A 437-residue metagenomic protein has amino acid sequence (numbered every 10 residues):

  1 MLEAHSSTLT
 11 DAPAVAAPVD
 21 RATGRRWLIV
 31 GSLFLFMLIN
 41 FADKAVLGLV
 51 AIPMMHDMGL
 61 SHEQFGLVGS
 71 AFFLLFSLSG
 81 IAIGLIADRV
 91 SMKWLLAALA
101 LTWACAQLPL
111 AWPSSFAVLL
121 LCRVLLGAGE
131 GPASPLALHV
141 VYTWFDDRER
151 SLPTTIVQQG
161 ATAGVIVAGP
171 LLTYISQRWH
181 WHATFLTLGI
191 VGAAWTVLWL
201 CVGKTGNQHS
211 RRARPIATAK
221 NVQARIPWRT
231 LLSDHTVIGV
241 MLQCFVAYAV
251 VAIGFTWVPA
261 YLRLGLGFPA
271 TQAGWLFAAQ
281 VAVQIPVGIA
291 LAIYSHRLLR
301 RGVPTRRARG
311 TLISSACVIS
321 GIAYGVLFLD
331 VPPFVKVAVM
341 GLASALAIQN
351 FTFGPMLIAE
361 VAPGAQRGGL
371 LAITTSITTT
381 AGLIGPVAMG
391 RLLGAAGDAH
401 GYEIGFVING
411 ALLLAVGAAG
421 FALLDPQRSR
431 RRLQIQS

Functional and structural regions predicted by a protein language model:
A14-T23, G206-V240: Juxtamembrane intracellular "pre-TM" segments in multi-pass secondary transporters
A45, F73-I81, G131, V165-I166 (+3 more regions): Residue-level signature of mid-helix packing/kink "hotspots" within the transmembrane helices of 12-pass Major
L47-G48, H235-G288, F351, P355 (+1 more regions): Extracytoplasmic gate region of multi-pass secondary transporters
G59, S91, W112-V118, G129 (+3 more regions): Helix-breaking motifs and short loop linkers at transmembrane-helix boundaries and internal kinks in secondary membrane
L78-S114: Conserved MFS/SLC helix-loop-helix module at the cytosolic interface between two early adjacent transmembrane helices
C122-A163: Cytoplasmic helix-loop-helix junction between adjacent transmembrane helices in 12-TM secondary transporters
V157-N207: Helix-loop-helix hairpin linking two adjacent transmembrane segments in secondary transporters
Q177-G189, R391-A411: A membrane-interface helix-boundary motif in multi-pass transporters
